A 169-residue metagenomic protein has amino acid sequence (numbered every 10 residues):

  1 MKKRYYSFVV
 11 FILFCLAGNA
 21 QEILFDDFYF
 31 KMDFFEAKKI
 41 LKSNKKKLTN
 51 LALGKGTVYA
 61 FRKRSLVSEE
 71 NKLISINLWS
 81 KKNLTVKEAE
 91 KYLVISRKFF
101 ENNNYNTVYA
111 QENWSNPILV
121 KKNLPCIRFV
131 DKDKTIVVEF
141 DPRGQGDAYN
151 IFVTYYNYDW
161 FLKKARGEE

Functional and structural regions predicted by a protein language model:
M1, N19-E22: Absolute protein N-terminus
K2-F11: Sec-dependent signal peptide recognition, specifically the positively charged N-region followed immediately by
F11-N19: Hydrophobic h-region of N-terminal signal peptides that target proteins for export in Gram-negative bacteria
Q21-L48, K81-E169: Non-cytosolic coordination micro-motifs
S43, T49-I74: Compositionally biased P/S/T/G-rich terminal and signal peptide-adjacent segments that lie outside catalytic cores
N77-W79: Generic short beta-strand segments
